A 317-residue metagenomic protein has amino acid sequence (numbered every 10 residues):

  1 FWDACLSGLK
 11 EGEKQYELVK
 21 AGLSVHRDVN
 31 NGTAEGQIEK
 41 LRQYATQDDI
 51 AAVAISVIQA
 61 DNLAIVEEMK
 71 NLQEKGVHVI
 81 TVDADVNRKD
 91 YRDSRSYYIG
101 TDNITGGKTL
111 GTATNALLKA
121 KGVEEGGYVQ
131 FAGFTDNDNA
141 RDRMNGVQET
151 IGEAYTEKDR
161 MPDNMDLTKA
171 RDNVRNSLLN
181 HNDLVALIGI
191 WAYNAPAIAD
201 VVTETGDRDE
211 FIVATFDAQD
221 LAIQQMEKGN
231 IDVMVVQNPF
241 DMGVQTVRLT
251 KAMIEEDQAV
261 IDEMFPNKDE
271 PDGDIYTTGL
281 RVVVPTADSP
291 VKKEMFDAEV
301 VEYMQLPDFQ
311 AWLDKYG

Functional and structural regions predicted by a protein language model:
F1-G12, Y16, V25-L41, V57-N62 (+2 more regions): Extracytoplasmic "Venus flytrap"
D3-E17, G106-L110, D138-T156, N173 (+2 more regions): Short, solvent-exposed amphipathic alpha-helices that sit in or adjacent to ligand/effector-binding or catalytic
Q15-N31, E125-Q130, V147-L167: Short beta-strand elements in bilobed, periplasmic/extracellular small-molecule ligand-binding domains
V29, K89-A116, Q130, R160 (+1 more regions): Short beta-strand elements at the ligand-binding edges of bilobed clamshell
Q37, Y98-E125, A170-R171, A218-A222 (+1 more regions): Hydrophobic alpha-helical segments within soluble ligand-binding/sensing domains
R42, D49-V77, V147, D163-Q225 (+2 more regions): Hydrophobic alpha-helical
A60, E68-T105, D220-E227, I231-D232: Flexible loop/hinge segments that line or gate small-molecule binding clefts
F131-T135, T150, A154, L249-G317: Hinge/cleft segment of the Venus flytrap/periplasmic-binding protein
